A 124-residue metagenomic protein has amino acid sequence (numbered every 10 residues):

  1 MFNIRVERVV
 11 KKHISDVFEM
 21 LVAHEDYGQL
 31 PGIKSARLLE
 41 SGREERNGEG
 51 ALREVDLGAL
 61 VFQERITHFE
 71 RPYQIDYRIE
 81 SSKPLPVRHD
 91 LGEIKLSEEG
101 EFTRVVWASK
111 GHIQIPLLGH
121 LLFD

Functional and structural regions predicted by a protein language model:
M1-E44: Hydrophobic ligand-binding cavity/cleft-lining segments
N3-R5, L60-E64, V87-G92: Short, surface-exposed coil-to-beta transition loops
R5-K11, E54-D56, R65, K95: Generic structural detector for well-ordered beta-strands
R8, R53, E64, D90 (+1 more regions): Polar/charged side chains located within well-ordered beta-strands of beta-rich proteins
K11-S15, T67-Y73, K95-V106: A short, structured loop/turn motif at beta-sheet edges
E25, Q29, L38-L85: Glycine-rich portal/gate segments that line the openings of hydrophobic small-molecule binding cavities
S81-D124: Beta-strand/loop substructures that line and gate deep hydrophobic ligand-binding cavities in soluble
